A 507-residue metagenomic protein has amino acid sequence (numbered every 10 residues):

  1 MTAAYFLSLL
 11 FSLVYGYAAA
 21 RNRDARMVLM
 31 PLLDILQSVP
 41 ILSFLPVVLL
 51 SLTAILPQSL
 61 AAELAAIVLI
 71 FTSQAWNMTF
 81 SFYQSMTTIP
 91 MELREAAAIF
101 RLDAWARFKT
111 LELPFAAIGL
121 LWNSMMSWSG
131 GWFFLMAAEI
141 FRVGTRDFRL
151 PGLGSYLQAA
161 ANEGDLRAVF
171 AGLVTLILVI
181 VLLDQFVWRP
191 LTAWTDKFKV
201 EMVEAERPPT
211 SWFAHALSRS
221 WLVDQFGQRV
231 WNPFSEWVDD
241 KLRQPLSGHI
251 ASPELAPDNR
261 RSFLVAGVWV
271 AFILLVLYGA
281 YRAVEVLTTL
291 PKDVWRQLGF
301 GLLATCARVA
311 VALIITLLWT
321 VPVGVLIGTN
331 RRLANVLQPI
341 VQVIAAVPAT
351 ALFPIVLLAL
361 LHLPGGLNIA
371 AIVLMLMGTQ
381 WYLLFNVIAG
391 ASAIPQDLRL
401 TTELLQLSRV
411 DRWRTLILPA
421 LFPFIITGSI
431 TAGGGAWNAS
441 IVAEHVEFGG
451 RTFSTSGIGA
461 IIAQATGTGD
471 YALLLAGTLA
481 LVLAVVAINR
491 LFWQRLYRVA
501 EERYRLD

Functional and structural regions predicted by a protein language model:
M1-A3, L173-I314, I488-D507: N-terminal, non-cleaved signal-anchor transmembrane helix
M1-A3, L33-Q37, L49, A117 (+11 more regions): Alpha-helical membrane-interface segments at transmembrane helix boundaries
A4-L33, A312-V341, P354: Transmembrane-helix boundary motif in ABC transporter permease subunits
L33-S73, Q342-T379: Generic hydrophobic transmembrane alpha-helix motif, especially the helices
A65, L69, S73-I89, E95 (+2 more regions): Transmembrane-helix bundle segments that line or gate the permeation/cavity pathway in multi-pass membrane proteins
S81-L120, N386-T427, I462: Short cytoplasmic-facing helical segments at TM-TM junctions of multi-pass membrane proteins
A104-A138, A171, T175, V187 (+6 more regions): Transmembrane alpha-helices
F133-R167, N438-L475, A480, E501-D507: Glycine-rich helix-loop "coupling/hinge" segments at transmembrane-helix boundaries in multipass transporters
